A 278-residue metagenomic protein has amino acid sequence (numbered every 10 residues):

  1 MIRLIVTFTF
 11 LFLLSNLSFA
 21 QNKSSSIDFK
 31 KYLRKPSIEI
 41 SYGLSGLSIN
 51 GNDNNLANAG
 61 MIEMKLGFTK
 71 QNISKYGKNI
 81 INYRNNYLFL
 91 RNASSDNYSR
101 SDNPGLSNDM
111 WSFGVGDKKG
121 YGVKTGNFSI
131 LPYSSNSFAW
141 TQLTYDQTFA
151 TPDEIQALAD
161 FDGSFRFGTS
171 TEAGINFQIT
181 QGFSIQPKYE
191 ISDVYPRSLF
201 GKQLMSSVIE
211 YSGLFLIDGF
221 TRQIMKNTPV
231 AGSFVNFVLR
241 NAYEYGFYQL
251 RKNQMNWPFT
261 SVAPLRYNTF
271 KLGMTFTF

Functional and structural regions predicted by a protein language model:
M1-L33, I224, F278: Cleavable N-terminal export/targeting peptides
Q21-I81, N85, R91-N97, L250-F278: Short glycine/proline- and aromatic-enriched beta-strand/turn motifs that initiate or cap beta-hairpins
I40-Y42, I62-N72, W111-V123, N136-F138 (+3 more regions): Residues on the lipid-exposed face of transmembrane beta-strands in outer-membrane beta-barrel proteins
S48-L56, N92-P104, L143-Q156, R197-L204: Outer-membrane beta-barrel translocator domains and adjoining extracellular loop/strand segments of Gram-negative
D53-G60, D102-W111, L158-F165, S261-R266: Replace "Gram-negative outer membrane beta-barrel proteins" with "bacterial and organellar outer membrane beta-barrel
N72-G77, N127, F177-I185: Repeated loop/turn-to-beta-strand initiation elements of outer-membrane beta-barrel proteins
G77-A150: Gram-negative (and chloroplast) outer-membrane scaffold detector with strong preference for beta-barrel transmembrane
T180-F278: Predominantly the C-terminal beta-signal and adjacent terminal strand-loop region of outer-membrane beta-barrel
